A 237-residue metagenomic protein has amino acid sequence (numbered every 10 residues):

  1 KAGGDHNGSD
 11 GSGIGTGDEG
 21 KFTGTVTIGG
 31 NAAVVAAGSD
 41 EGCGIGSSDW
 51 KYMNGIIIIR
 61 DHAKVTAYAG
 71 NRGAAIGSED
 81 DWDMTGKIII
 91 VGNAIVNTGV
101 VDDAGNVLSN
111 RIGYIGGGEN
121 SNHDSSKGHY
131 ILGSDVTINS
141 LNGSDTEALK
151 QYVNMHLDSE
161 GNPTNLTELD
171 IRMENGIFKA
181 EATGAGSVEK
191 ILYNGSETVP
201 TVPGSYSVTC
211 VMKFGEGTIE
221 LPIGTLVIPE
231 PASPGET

Functional and structural regions predicted by a protein language model:
K1-E41, I45-A69, I76-V107, I115-S144 (+1 more regions): Surface-exposed loop/turn motifs in large extracellular/passenger domains
V153-T237: Solvent-exposed beta-strand/loop surfaces, strongest in extracytoplasmic domains of secreted and cell-surface proteins
